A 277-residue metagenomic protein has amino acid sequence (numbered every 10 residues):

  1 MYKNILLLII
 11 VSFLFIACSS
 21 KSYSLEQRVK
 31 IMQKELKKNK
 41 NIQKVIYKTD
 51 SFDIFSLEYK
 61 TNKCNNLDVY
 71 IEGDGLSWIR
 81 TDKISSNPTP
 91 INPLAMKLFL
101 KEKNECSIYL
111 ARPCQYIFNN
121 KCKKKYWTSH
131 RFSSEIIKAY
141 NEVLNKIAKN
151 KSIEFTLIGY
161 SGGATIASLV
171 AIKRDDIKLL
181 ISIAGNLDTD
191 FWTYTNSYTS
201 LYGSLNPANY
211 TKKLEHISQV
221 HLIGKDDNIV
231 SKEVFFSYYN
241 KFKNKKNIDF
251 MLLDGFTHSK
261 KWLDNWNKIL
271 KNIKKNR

Functional and structural regions predicted by a protein language model:
I16-A17: C-terminal motif of bacterial Sec signal peptides marking the signal peptidase cleavage site
K30-T61: N-terminal cap/lid segment of alpha/beta-hydrolase-fold proteins
D50-D53, K60-A111, Y116: Short, surface-exposed "cap/lid" segments of acyl-processing enzymes
C122-K149: Alpha/beta-hydrolase active-site loop
T156-L157, L180: Conserved alpha/beta-hydrolase fold motif
I158-G163, A167: Gly/Ala-rich beta-loop-alpha elbow adjacent to hydrolase catalytic centers
G185, D190-G255: The feature captures the conserved acid-bearing segment of alpha/beta-hydrolase catalytic domains
N244-R277: C-terminal catalytic histidine-bearing segment of alpha/beta-hydrolase fold enzymes
